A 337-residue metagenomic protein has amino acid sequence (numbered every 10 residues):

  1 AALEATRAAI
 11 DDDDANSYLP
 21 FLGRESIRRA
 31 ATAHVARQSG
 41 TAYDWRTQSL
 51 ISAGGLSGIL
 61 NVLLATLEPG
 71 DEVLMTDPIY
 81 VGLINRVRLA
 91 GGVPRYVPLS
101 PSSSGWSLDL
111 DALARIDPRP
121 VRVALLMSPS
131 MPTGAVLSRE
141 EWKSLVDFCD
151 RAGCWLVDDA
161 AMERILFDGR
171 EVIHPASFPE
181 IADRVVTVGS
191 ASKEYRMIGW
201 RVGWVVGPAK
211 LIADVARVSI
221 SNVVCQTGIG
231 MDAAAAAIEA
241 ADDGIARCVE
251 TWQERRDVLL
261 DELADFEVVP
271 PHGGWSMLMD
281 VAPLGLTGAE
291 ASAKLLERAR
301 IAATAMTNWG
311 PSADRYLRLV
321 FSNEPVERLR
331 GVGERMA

Functional and structural regions predicted by a protein language model:
A1-G54, N61, A237-A240: N-terminal small-domain helix-loop-helix segment of the aminotransferase-like
T41, A114, K294-A303, W309-A337: PLP-dependent enzyme catalytic core of the Aspartate aminotransferase-like
A65-V87: Conserved PLP-anchoring active-site segment centered on the Schiff-base-forming lysine
L89-R95: A short helix-loop-beta submotif of the ANL/AMP-binding
A90, R151-A152, A299: Helix C-cap/helix->beta junction micro-motif
R95, L99-D168: Active-site phosphate-binding strand-loop segment of PLP-dependent enzymes
D183-Q253: Conserved core segment of the aminotransferase class I/II
A235, T251-L260, V268-V281, A313: Conserved glycine-rich beta-strand-loop-beta hairpin in the small C-terminal domain of fold type I
